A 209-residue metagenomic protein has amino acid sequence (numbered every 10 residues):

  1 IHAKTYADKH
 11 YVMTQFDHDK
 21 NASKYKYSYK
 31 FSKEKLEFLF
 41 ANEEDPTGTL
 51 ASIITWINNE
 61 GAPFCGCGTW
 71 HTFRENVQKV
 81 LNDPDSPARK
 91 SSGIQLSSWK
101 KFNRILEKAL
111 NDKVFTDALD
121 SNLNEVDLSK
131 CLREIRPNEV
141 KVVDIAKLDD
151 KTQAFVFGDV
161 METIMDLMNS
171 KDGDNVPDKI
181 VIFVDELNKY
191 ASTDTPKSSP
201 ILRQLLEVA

Functional and structural regions predicted by a protein language model:
I1-E207: P-loop NTPase motor domains
